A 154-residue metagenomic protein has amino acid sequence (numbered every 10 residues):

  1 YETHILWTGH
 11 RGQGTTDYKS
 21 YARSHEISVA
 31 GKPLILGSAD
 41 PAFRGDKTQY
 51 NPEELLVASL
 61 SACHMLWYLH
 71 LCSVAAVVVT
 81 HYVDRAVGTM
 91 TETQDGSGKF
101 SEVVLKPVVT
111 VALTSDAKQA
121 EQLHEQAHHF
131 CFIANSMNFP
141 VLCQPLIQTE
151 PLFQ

Functional and structural regions predicted by a protein language model:
Y1-A58, L66-Q154: Extended beta-strand/beta-hairpin segments
